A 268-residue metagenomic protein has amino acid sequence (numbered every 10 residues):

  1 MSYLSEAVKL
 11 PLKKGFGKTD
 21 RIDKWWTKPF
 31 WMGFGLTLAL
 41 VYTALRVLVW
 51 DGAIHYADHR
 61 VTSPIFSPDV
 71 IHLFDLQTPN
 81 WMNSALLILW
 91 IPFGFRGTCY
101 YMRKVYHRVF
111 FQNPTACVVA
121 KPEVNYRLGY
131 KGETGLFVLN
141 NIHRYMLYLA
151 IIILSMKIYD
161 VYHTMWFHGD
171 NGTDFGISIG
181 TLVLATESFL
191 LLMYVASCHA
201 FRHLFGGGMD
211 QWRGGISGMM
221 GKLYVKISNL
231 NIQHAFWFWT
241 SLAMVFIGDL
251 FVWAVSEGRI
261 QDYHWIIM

Functional and structural regions predicted by a protein language model:
M1-M268: Membrane-embedded alpha-helical bundles that constitute the cytochrome b-like, heme-associated redox core of multi-pass
